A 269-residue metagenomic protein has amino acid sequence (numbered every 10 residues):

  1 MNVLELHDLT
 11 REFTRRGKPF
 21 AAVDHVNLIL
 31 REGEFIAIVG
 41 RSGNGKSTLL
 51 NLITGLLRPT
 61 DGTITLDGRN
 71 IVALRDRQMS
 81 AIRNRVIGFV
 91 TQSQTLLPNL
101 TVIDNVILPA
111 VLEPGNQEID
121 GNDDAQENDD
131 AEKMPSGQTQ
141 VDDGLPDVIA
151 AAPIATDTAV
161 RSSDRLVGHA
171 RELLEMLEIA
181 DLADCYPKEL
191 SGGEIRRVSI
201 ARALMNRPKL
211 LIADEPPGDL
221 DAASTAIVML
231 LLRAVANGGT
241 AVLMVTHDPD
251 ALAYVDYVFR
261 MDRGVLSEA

Functional and structural regions predicted by a protein language model:
G17, I71-G88, R161-D164: ABC ATPase NBD coupling module
T54: Helix-to-loop junction immediately C-terminal to a conserved catalytic motif
G62-N70, G121: Conserved ABC transporter NBD signature motif
Y186-L190, E194: Conserved ABC ATPase signature
I200: Hydrophobic anchor residue at the start of the ABC signature
M205-K209: A short, proline-enriched helix->beta-strand linker immediately N-terminal to the Walker B motif in ABC-type P-loop
L211-D214: Catalytic Walker B motif of ABC-type/P-loop ATPase nucleotide-binding domains
